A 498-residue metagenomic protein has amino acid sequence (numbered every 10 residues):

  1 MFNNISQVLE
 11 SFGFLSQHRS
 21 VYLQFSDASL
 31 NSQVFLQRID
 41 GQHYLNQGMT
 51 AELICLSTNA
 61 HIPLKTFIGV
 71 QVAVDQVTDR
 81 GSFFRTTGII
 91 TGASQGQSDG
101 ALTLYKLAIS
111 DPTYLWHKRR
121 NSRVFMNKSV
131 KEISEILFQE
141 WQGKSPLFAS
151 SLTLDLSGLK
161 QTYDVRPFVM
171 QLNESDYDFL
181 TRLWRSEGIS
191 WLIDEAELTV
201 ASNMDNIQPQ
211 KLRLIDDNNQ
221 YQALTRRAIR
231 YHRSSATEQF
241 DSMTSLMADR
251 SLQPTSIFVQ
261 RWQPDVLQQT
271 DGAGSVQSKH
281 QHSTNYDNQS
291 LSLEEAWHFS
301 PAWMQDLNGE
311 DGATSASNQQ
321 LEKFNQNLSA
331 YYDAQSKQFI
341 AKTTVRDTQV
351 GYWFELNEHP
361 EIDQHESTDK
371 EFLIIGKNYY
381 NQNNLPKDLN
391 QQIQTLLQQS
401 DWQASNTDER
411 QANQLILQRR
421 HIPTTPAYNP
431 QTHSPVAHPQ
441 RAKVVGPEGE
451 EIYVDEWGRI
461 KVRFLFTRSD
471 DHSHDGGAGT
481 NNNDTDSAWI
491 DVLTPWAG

Functional and structural regions predicted by a protein language model:
M1-G498: Amphipathic alpha-helical and helix-coil boundary elements used as assembly and membrane-proximal scaffolds
